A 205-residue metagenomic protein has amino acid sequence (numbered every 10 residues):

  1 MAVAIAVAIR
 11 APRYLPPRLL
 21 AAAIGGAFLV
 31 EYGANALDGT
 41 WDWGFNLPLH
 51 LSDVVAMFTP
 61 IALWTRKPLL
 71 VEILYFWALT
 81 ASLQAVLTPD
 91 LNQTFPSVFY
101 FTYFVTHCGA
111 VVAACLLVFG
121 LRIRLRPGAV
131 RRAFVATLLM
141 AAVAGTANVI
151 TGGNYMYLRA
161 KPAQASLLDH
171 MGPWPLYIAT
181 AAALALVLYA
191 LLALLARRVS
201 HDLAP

Functional and structural regions predicted by a protein language model:
M1, G128-L139, T151-Y189: Membrane-interface transmembrane-helix boundary segments in multi-pass integral membrane proteins
M1-V7, D53-W64, T106-G120, Y177-L194: Hydrophobic cores of alpha-helical transmembrane segments in multi-pass inner/ER membrane proteins, independent
I9-R18, W64-L70, L121-V130: Membrane-interface helix-boundary motifs at transmembrane edges
R13-L63: A glycine-rich, hydrophobic loop/mini-helix early in the fold
P16-A21, N46-H50, V71-L79, F101-Y103: Cytoplasmic-side transmembrane-helix entry/capping segments in multi-pass membrane proteins
I24-G33, A78-P89, T137-N148: Aromatic-anchored segments of alpha-helical transmembrane domains
A36-F45, W64-L69, P89-F101: Membrane-interface helix caps and helix-loop-helix hairpins in membrane proteins
L87-T137: A contiguous pocket-lining binding segment that forms or flanks enzyme active sites
